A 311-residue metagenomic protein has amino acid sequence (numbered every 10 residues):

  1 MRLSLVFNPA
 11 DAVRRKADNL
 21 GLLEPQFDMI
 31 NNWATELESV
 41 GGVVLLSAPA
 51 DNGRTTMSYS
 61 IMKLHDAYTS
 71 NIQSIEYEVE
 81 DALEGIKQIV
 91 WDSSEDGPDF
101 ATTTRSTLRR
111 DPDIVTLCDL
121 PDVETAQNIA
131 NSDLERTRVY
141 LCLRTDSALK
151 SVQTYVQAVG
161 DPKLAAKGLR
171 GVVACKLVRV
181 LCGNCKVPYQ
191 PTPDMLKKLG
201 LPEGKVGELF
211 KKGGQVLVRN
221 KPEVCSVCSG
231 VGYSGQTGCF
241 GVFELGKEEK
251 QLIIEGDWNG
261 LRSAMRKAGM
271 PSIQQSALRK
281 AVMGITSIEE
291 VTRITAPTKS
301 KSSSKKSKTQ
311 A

Functional and structural regions predicted by a protein language model:
M1-A311: Short, flexible helix-loop junctions that flank or precede catalytic/ligand sites
